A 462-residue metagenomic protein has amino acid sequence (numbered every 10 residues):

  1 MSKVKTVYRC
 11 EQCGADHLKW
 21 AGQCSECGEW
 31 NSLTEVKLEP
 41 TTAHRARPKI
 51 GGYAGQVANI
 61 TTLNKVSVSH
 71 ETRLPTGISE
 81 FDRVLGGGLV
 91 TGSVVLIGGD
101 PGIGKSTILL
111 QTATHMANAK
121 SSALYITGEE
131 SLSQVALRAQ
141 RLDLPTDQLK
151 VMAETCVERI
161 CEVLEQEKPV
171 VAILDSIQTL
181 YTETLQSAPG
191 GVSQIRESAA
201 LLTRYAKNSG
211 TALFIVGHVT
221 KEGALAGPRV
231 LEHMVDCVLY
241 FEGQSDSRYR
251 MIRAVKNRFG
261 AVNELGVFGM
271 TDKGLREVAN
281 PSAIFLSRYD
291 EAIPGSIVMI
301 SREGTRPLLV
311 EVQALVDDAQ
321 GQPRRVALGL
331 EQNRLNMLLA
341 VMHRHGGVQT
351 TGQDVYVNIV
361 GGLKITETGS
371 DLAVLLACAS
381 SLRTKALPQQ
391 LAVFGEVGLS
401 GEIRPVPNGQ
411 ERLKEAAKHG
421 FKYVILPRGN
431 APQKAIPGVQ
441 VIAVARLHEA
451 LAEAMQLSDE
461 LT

Functional and structural regions predicted by a protein language model:
S2-Q12, D16-L85, V90-G98, I103-T114 (+5 more regions): Peripheral, non-AAA+ core regions of ATP-driven protein-machinery
A123-T127: Conserved RecA-like ASCE P-loop NTPase motor core of nucleic-acid helicases/translocases
G128-Q134: Conserved Walker A/P-loop ATP-binding site and its immediately adjacent core in helicase/helicase-like ATPase domains
